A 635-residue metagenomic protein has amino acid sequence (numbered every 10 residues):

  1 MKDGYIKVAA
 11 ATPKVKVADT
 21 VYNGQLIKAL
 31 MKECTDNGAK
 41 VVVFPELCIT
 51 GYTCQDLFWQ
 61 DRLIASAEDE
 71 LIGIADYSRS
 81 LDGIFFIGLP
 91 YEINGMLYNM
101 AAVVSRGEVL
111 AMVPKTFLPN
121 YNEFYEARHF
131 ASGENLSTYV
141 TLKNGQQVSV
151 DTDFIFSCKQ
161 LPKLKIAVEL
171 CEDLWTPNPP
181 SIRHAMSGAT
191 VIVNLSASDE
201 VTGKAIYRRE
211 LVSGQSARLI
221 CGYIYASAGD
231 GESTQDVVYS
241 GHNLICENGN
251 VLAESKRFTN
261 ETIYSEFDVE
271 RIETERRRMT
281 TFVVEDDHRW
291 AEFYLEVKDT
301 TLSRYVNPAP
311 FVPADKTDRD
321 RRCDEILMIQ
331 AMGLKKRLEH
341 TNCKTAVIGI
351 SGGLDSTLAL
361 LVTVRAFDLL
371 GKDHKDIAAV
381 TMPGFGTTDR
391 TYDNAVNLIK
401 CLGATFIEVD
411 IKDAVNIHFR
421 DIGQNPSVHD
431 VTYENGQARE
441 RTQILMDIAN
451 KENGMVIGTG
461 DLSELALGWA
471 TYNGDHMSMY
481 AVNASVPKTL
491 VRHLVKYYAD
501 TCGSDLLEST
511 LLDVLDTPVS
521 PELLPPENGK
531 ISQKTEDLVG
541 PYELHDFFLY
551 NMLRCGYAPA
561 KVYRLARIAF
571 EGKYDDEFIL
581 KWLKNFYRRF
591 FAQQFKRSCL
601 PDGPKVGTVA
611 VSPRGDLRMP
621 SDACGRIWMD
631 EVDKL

Functional and structural regions predicted by a protein language model:
M1-G349, R365-H374, F406: Enzyme catalytic cores with a strong preference for nitrogen-chemistry domains
P162, I220-C221, S233, E247 (+3 more regions): ATP/NTP-dependent adenylation/nucleotidyl-transfer catalytic domains that generate, transfer, or process NMP-activated
